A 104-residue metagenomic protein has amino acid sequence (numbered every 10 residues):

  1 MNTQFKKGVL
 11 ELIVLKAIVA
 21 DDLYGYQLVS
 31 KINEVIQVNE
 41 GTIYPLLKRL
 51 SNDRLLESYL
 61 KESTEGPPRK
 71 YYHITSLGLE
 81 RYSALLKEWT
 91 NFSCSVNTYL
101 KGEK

Functional and structural regions predicted by a protein language model:
M1-N2, K104: Absolute protein N-terminus
N2-Y44: N-terminal helix-turn-helix DNA-binding core of bacterial DNA-binding proteins
L47-R49: Short, hydrophobic-biased segments on the C-terminal half of alpha helices that form "recognition helices"
R54: Glycine-centered, phosphate/nucleic-acid-interacting loop/turn motifs that mediate DNA/RNA or nucleotide
S58: Short beta-strand "wing" residues that participate in macromolecule-binding interfaces
S63-L86: Basic, amphipathic "hinge/linker" alpha-helix immediately C-terminal to the N-terminal HTH DNA-binding motif
E80-K104: Amphipathic alpha-helical dimerization/coiled-coil segments that flank or bridge DNA-binding/regulatory modules
